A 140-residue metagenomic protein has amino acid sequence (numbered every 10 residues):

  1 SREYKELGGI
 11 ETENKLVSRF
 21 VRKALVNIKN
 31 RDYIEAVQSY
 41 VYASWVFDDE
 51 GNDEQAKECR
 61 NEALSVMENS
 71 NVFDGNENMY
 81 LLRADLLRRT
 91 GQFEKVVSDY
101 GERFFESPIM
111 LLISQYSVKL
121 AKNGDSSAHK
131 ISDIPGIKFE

Functional and structural regions predicted by a protein language model:
S1-S70, F93-E106, V118-E140: N-terminal alpha-helical interaction modules that lie
E35-Q38, N78, L112: Start-of-helix register in tetratricopeptide repeats
D74: Hydrophobic, aromatic-lined core segments that form the binding pocket/scaffold for planar heteroaromatic ligands
L87-R89: C-terminal accessory/interaction regions of large nucleic acid-associated machines
I109-S117: A generic structural motif
